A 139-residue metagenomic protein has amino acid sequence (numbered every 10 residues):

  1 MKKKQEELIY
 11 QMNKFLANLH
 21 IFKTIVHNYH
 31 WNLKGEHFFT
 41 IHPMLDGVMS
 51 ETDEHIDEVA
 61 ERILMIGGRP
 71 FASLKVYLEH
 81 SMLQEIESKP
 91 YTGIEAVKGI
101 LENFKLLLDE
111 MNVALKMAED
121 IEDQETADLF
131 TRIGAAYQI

Functional and structural regions predicted by a protein language model:
M1-E7, F22-G47, E110-E125: Helix-loop segments that flank and shape redox-cofactor active sites
M1-F15, G93: Disorder-to-helix initiation segments
N13, A17-H20, D46, S50-D57 (+5 more regions): Generic structural signal for well-ordered, non-transmembrane alpha-helical segments in soluble/cytosolic regions
A17-W31, E54, L78-M82, L106-K116 (+1 more regions): Generic structural signal for well-ordered, non-membrane alpha-helices
H37-V76: Conserved alpha-helical segments that form or flank metal/cofactor-binding pockets of metalloenzymes
F39, G47, A72, H80-L83 (+2 more regions): A generic structural micro-environment signature that highlights single residues at secondary-structure boundaries
D57, E61, L78-R132: Acidic/histidine-rich alpha-helical segments that form the ligand environment of transition-metal centers
